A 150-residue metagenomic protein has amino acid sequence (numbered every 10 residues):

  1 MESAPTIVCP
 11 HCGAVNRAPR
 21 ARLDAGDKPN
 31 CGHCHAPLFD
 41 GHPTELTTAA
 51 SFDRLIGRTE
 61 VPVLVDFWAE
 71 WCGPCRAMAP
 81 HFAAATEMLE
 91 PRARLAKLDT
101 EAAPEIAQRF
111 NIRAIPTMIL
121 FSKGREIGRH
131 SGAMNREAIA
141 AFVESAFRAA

Functional and structural regions predicted by a protein language model:
M1-L64, E70-R92, A102-E105, R109 (+3 more regions): Proteins that catalyze or organize thiol-disulfide redox chemistry and the adjacent proteostasis machinery handling
